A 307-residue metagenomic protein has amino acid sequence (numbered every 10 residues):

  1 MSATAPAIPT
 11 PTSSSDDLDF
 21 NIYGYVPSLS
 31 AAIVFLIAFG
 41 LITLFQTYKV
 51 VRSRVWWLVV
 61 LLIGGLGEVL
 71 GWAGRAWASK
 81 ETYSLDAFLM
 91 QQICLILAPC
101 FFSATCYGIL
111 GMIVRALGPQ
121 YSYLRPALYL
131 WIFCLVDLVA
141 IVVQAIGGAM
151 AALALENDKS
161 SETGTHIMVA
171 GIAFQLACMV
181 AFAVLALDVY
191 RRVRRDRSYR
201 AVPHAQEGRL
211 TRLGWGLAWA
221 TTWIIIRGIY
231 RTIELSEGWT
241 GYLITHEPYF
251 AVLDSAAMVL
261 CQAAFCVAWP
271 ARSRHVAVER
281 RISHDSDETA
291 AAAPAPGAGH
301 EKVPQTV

Functional and structural regions predicted by a protein language model:
M1-P9, R191-R209, P270-V307: Intrinsically disordered, low-complexity terminal tails of fungal membrane proteins
S2-P99, G111-R115, Y121-W131: Membrane-proximal first intracellular loop
L18-N21, A154-E162, W239-G241: Membrane-interface helix termini and inter-helical loops of multi-pass transporters
A32-I42, L58-G71, L95-G108, F133 (+7 more regions): Seven-transmembrane alpha-helical bundle of G-protein-coupled receptors
G40-T47, I96-S122, L138-A152, L176-R194 (+2 more regions): Cytoplasm-facing ends of alpha-helical transmembrane segments in multi-pass membrane proteins
L41-I63, C106-V136, A186-T222, R272-I282: Helix-loop boundary elements of multi-pass alpha-helical membrane proteins
E68-S79, Q144-L155, W223-W239: Helix-to-loop junction signature of class
F88-C100, Q144, S161-M179, G208-P270: Extracellular loop 3-seventh transmembrane helix
